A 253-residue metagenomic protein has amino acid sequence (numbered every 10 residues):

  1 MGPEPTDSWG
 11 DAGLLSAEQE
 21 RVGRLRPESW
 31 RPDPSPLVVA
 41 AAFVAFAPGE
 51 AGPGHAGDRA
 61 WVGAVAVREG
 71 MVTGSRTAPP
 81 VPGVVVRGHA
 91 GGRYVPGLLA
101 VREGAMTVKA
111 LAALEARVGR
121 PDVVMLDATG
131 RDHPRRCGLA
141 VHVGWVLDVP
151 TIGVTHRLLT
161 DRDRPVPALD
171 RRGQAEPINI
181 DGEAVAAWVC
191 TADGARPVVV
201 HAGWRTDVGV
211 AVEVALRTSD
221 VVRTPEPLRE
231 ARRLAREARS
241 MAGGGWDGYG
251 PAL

Functional and structural regions predicted by a protein language model:
G2-S29, A113, R157, P165-L253: C-terminal binding/interaction regions
P3-T6, G10-G13, A90-V95, M125-A128: Short, basic, glycine/proline-bearing loop/turn elements
L37-G49: Two-metal-ion RNase H-like nuclease active-site motif
A42-A45, D127-T129, V154-H156, A202: Fold-independent oxyanion-binding glycine-rich loops and adjacent beta-strand/coil segments at enzyme active sites
G49, D132-R135, T160-D163: Short, well-ordered, mixed-charge alpha-helical segments that flank or form enzyme active sites
E50-R120: A glycine-rich, hydrophobic loop/mini-helix early in the fold
A105-V143, L147-V149: Catalytic-site beta-strand/loop segments enriched in glycine and acidic/polar residues
L147-V166: Glycine-rich phosphate/pyrophosphate-binding loops and their adjacent beta-strand/loop elements at enzyme active sites
